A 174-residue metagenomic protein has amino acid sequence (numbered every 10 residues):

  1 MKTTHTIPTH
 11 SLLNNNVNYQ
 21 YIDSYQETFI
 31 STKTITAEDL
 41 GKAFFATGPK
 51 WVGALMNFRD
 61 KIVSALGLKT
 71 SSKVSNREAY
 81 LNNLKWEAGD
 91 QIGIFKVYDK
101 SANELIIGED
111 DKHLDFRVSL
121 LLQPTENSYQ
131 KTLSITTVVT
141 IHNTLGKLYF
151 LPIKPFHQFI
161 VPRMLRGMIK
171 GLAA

Functional and structural regions predicted by a protein language model:
M1-E78: Hydrophobic ligand-binding cavity/cleft-lining segments
D23-Y25, L105, K131: Short beta-strand micro-motifs in enzyme catalytic cores
T28, G108, S134-T136: Beta-strand residues in well-ordered beta-sheet regions across diverse protein folds
M56-D60, S72-K73, N127-Q130, T137-I141 (+1 more regions): Short C-terminal domain-edge/linker segments immediately following a structured domain
K73, E78-A79, A88, F95-Y98 (+1 more regions): Mature, function-bearing regions of proteins
L84-N127: Hydrophobic-ligand binding "helix-grip"
K112-L151: Beta-strand/loop substructures that line and gate deep hydrophobic ligand-binding cavities in soluble
Y149-A174: A conserved amphipathic terminal alpha-helix motif
